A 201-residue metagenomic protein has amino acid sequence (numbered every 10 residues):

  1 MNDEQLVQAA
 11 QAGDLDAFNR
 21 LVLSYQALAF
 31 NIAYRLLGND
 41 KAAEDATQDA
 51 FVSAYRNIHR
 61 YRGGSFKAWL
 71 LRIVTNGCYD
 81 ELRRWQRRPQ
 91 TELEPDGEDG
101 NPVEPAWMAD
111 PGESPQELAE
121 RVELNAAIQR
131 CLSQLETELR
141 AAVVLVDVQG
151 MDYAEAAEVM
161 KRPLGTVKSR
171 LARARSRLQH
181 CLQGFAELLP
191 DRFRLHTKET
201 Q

Functional and structural regions predicted by a protein language model:
M1, K41, A126-A141, L145-T166: Helix-turn-helix DNA-binding module
V7-F30: A short, charge-rich alpha-helical start-of-domain segment used by transcription regulators
A9, Q90, W107, R130 (+3 more regions): C-terminal edge and immediately downstream basic/flexible tail or linker adjoining helix-turn-helix-like DNA-binding
Q11-A12, G38-N39, D49-F66, R84-Q86: Sigma70-family region 2
V22-D40, N57, L132, E138 (+1 more regions): Amphipathic, Lys/Arg- and hydrophobic-enriched alpha-helical face
A29, A33, I58, L70 (+1 more regions): Hydrophobic-face residues of short alpha-helical interaction/recognition segments
R60, T75-L93, G184: Arg/Lys-rich amphipathic alpha helix in sigma70-family domain 2
D99-R130: Acidic, proline/glycine-rich intrinsically disordered inter-domain spacer in sigma factors
